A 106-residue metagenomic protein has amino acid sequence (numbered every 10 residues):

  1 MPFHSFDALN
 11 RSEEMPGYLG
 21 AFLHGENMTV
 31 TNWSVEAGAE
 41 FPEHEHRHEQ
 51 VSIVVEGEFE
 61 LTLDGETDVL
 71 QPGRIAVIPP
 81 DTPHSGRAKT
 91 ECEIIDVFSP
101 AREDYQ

Functional and structural regions predicted by a protein language model:
M1-N27: A short, N-terminal "cap"/entry segment at the start of jelly-roll beta-barrel domains of the cupin/DSBH fold
N27-T29, E58-E60, T67, P83 (+1 more regions): Structural motif
T31-E45: Conserved short histidine dyad/triad with adjacent acidic residue
H48-E49, I53-F59, D64: Glycine- and acidic-residue-biased ligand/ion/polar-headgroup-sensing regions
V55-E56, Q71-P72, T90: A cytosolic small-molecule/anion-sensing beta-strand core signal
G65-P80: Short acidic-glycine-tyrosine-enriched beta hairpin
P80-D104: Ligand-binding loop in jelly-roll beta-barrel domains
